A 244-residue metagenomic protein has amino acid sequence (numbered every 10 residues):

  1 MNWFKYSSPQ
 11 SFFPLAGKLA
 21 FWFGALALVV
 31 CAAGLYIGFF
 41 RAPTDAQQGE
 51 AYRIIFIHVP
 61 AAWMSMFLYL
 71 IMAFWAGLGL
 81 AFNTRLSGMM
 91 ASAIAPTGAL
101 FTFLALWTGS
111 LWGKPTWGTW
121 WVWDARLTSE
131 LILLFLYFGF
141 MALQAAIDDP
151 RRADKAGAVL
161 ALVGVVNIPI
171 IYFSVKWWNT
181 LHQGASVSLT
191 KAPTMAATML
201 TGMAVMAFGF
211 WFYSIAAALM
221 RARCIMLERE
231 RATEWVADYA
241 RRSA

Functional and structural regions predicted by a protein language model:
M1-A244: Polytopic transmembrane helical bundles with strong interfacial aromatic enrichment
